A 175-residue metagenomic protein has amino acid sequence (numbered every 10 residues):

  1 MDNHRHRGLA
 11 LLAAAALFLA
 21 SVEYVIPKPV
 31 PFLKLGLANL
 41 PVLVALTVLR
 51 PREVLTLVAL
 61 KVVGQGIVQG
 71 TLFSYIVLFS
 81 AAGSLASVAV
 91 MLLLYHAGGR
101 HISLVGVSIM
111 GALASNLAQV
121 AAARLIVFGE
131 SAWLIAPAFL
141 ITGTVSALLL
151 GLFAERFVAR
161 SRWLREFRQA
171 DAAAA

Functional and structural regions predicted by a protein language model:
M1-A45: Hydrophobic transmembrane alpha-helices
G8, L12, L35, L43 (+6 more regions): Alpha-helical transmembrane segments of multi-pass membrane proteins, especially transporters and channels
A16, A20-E23, L46, Q65 (+5 more regions): Structural signal for membrane-spanning alpha-helices in multi-pass inner-membrane proteins, emphasizing helix cores
L19-L35, L60-V88, V127, S131: Interfacial aromatic-anchored transmembrane helix boundaries in multi-pass membrane proteins
L37-E53, V90-Y95: Generic transmembrane alpha-helix motif of multi-pass integral membrane proteins
V42-L43, V62, G66, S84 (+4 more regions): Hydrophobic transmembrane alpha-helices of multi-pass small-molecule transporters
L72-L78, L93, A97-A175: Membrane-embedded alpha-helical hairpins and interfacial helices in multi-pass inner-membrane proteins
